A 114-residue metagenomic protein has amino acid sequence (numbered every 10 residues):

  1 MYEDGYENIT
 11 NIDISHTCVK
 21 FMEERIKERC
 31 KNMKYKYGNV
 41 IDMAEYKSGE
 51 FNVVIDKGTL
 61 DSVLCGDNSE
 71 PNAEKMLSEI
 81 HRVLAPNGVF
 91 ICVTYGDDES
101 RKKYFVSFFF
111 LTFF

Functional and structural regions predicted by a protein language model:
M1-M43, S78: Class I SAM-dependent methyltransferase SAM/SAH-binding core
N11, N52, C92: Conserved SAM-binding loop
I41-I55: A short acidic, Gly/Pro-enriched loop at the edge of an enzyme's catalytic core that lines a small-molecule cofactor
N52-P71: A short SAM/SAH-binding and catalytic strip from SAM-dependent methyltransferases
L60-D61, Y95-S100: Short "lid" loop at the C-terminus of a central beta-strand within the Rossmann-like core of SAM-dependent
S69-P86: A short glycine-rich, Lys/Arg-flanked "PGG" loop and its adjoining helix->strand segment in the class I
P86-T94: Conserved beta-strand signature within the Rossmann-like core of class I S-adenosyl-L-methionine
D98-F114: Class I S-adenosyl-L-methionine
